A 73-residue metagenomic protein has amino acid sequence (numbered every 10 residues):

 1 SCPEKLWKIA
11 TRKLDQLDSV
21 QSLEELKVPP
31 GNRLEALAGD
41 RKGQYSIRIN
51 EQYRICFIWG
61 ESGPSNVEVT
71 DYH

Functional and structural regions predicted by a protein language model:
S1-Y53, W59-H73: Basic, Lys/Arg-enriched alpha-helical interface segments
